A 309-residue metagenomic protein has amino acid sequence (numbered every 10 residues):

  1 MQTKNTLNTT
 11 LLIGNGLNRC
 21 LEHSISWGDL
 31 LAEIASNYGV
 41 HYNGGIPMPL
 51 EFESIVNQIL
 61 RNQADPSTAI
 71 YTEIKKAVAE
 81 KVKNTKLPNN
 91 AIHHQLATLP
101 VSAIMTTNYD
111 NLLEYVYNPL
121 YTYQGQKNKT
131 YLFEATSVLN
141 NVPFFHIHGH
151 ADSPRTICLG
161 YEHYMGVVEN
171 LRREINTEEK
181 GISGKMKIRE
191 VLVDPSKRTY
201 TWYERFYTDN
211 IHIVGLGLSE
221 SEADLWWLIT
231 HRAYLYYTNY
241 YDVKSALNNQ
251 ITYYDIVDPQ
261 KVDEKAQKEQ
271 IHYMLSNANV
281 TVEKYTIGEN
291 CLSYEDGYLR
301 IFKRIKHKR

Functional and structural regions predicted by a protein language model:
M1-A97, S102-L113, Y121, S219 (+2 more regions): Gly/serine-rich nucleotide phosphate-binding loop at the start of the catalytic core of nucleotide/ADP-ribose-handling
M1-W27, L96, Y121, E134-N140 (+1 more regions): SIR2/sirtuin-family catalytic core signature
Q2-K4, A64-R155, E179-Y236: Active-site periphery "cap/insert" segments of enzyme catalytic domains
G16, N37, H150-D152, P259: Generic structural motif
R19, S153, L159-Y161: Generic structural "secondary-structure junction" signal
N43-S54, S137-H146, E179-I188, A246-P259: Low-complexity, flexible helical/coil segments
C158-G166, N170: Core dinuclear metal-dependent hydrolase active-site scaffold
R172-E178: Compact, glycine/acidic-enriched structural inserts
